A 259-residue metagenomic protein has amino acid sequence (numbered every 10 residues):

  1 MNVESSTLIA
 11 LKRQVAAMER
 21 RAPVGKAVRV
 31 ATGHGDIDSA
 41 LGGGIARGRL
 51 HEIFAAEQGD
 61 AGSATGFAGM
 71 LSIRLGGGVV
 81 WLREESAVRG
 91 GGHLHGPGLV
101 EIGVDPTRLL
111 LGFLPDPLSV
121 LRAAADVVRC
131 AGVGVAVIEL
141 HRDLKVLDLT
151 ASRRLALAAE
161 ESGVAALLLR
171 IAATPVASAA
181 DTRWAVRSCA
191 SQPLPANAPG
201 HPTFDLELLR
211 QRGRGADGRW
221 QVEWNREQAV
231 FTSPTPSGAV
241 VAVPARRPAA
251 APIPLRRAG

Functional and structural regions predicted by a protein language model:
M1-W81, G92, G98-T107, R214 (+1 more regions): Detector for small/aliphatic-rich hydrophobic stretches
G33, A64, G91, V120 (+1 more regions): Helical mechanochemical/support elements of P-loop NTPase systems and associated helical scaffolds
I37, I53, L109, A136 (+2 more regions): Conserved RecA-like P-loop NTPase ATPase core
H51, V80-L82, L110-G112, L167 (+1 more regions): Hydrophobic/aromatic beta-strand patches that form the interior of the parallel beta-sheet core in alpha/beta enzyme
Q58, S86, A173: Short, glycine/serine-rich, charged loops/turns that create anion-binding and catalytic segments at active sites
G77-G134, E139: Conserved inter-motif catalytic segment of the P-loop NTP-binding fold
F113-A190: P-loop NTPase motor core
L168-A239, R247-P248: Phosphate-binding/switch region of NTP-binding enzymes
